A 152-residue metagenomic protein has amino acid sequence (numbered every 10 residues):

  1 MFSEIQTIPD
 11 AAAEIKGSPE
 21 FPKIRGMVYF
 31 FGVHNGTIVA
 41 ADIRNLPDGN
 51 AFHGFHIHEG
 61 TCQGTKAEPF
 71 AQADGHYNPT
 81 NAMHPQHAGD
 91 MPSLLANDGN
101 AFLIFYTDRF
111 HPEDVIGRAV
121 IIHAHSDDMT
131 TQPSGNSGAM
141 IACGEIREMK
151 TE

Functional and structural regions predicted by a protein language model:
M1-E152: N-terminal leader/targeting pre-sequences
